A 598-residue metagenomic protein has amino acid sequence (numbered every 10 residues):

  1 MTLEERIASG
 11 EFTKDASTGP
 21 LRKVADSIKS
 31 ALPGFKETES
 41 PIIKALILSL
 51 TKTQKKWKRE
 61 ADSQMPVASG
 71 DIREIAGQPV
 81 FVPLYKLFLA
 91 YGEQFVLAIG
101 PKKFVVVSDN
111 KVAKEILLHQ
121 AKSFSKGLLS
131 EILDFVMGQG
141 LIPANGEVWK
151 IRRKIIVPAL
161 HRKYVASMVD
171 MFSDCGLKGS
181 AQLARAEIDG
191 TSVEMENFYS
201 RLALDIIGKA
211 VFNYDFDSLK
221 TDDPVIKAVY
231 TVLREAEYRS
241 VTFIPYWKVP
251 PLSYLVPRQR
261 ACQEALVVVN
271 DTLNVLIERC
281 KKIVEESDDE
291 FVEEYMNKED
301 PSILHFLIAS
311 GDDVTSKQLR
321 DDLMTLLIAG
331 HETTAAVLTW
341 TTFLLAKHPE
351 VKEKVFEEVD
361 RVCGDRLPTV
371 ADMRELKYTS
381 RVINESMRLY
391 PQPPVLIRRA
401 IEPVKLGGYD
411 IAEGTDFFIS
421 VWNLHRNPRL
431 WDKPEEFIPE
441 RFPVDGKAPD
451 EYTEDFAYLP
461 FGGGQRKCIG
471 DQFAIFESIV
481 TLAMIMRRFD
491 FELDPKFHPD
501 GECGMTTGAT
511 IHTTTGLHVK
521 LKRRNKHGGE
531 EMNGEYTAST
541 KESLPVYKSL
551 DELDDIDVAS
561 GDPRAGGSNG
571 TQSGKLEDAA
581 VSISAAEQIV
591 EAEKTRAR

Functional and structural regions predicted by a protein language model:
T2-Q139, A144-I151, D170-Q182, L202 (+4 more regions): N-terminal membrane-proximal hinge/A-helix region immediately C-terminal to the signal-anchor transmembrane segment
E4, E11, D15, G19-A45 (+9 more regions): Cytochrome P450
G34-E37, I226-S310, Y536, E542: Cytochrome P450 catalytic core segment centered on helix I
I72-G92, D271, R366-G407, T515: Conserved cytochrome P450 K-helix E-x-x-R motif and the immediately C-terminal K′/meander segment
V82-P83, H161, Q263-L338, A371-D372 (+2 more regions): Conserved cytochrome P450 catalytic core segment spanning the I/J/K helices
A203, I207, F212, A265 (+8 more regions): Central I-helix of cytochrome P450 enzymes
P349-V351, Q472-A509: Cytochrome P450 heme-binding "Cys pocket" and the immediately downstream C-terminal segment
I419-P449: Conserved cytochrome P450 K-helix/beta-meander segment immediately N-terminal to the heme-binding cysteine loop
